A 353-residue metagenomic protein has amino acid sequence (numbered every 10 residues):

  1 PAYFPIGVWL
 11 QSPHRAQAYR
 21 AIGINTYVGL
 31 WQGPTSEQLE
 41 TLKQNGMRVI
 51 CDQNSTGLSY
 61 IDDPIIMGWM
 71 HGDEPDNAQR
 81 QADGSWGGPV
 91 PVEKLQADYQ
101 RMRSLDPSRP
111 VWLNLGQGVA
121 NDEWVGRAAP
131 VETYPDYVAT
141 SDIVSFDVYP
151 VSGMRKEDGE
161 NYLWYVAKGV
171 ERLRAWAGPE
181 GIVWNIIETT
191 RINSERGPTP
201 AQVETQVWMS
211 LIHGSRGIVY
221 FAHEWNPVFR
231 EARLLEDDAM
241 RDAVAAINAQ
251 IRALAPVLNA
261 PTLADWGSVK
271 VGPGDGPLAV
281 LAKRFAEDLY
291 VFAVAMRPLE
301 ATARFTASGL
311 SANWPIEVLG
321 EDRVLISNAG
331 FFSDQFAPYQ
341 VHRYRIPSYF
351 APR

Functional and structural regions predicted by a protein language model:
P1-P315, G320-R353: Glycan-processing catalytic domains of CAZymes
